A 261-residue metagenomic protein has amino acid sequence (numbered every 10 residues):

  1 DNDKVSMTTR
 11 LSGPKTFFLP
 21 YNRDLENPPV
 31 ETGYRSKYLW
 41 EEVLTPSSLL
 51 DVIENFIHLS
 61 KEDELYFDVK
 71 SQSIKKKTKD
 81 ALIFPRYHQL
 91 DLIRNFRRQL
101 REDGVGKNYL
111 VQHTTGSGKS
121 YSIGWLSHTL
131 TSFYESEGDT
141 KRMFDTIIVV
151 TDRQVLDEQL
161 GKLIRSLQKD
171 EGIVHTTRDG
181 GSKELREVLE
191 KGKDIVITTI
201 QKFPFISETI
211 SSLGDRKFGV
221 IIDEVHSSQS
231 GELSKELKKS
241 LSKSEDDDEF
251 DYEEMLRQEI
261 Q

Functional and structural regions predicted by a protein language model:
D1, T151, I222: Short beta-strand/turn micro-motifs composed of small residues that flank or help shape donor/cofactor-binding pockets
N2-T146, V155-D170, K191, Q201 (+4 more regions): ATP-dependent helicase/translocase motor core
G138, I173-H175, E245-Q261: Short mixed-charge
I147-V149, S244: Short cationic amphipathic helices and targeting signals
R165-E208: Inter-Walker segment of RecA-like/P-loop motor cores
L167-D170, S228, S240, S244-D247: Phosphate/oxyanion-binding loops and surfaces in catalytic or ligand/nucleic-acid-binding neighborhoods
G192-I222, S228-K239, E253-I260: Conserved RecA-like ASCE ATPase "motif II neighborhood" in helicase/translocase motors
